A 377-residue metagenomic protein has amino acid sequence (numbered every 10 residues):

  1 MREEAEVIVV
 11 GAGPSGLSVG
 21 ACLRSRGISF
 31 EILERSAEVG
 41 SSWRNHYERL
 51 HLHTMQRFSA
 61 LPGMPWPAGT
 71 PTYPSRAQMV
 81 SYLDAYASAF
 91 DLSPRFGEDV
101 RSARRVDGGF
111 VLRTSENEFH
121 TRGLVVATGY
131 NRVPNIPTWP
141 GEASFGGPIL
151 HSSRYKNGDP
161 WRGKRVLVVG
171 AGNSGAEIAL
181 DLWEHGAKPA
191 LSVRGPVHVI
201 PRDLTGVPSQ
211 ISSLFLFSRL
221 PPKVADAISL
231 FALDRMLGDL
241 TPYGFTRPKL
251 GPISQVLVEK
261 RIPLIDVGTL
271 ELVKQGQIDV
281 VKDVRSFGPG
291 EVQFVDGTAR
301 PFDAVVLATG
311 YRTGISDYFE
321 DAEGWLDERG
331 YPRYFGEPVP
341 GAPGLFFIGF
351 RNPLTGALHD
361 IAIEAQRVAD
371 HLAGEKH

Functional and structural regions predicted by a protein language model:
R2-S36, G40-S42, P71-N173, E177-D203 (+2 more regions): Flavin (primarily FAD) cofactor-binding/catalytic cores of flavoenzymes
E38-P65, A89: Redox-cofactor-proximal catalytic regions of oxidoreductases
P65-P71: A short acidic, helix-capping loop that chelates divalent metal ions and anchors anionic groups
